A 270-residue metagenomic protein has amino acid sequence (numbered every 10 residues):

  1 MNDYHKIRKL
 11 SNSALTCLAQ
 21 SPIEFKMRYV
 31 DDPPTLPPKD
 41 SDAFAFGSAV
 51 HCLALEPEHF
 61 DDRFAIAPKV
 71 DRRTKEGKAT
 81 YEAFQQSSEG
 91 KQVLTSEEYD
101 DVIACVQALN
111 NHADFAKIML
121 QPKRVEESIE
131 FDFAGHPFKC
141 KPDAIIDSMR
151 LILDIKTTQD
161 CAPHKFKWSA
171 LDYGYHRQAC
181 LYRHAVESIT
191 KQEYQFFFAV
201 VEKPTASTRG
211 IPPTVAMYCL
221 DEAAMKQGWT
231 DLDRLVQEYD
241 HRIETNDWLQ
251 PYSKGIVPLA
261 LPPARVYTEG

Functional and structural regions predicted by a protein language model:
M1-C140, Y252-P258: Metal-dependent nuclease catalytic cores that hydrolyze phosphodiester bonds in DNA/RNA, characterized by
K39, S87-L94, H164-G174, D221-A223: Short histidine-centered catalytic/ligand-binding loop motif
A45, K139, G174-R177, L181 (+1 more regions): Short, well-structured alpha-helical interface segments that form or flank functional binding sites
V50-H51, A144, L232: A residue-level signal for conserved active-site and pocket-lining positions in enzyme catalytic cores
D114-Q121, I146-D154, V186-Y194: Secondary-structure boundary elements
G135-K139, I146-R150, E193, R209-G210: Coil-to-beta-strand transition motifs
C140-W168: Conserved catalytic cores of phosphodiester-cleaving nucleases, focusing on short active-site segments
L181-G270: Metal-dependent nuclease catalytic regions and adjoining charged, substrate-binding loops involved in nucleic-acid end
